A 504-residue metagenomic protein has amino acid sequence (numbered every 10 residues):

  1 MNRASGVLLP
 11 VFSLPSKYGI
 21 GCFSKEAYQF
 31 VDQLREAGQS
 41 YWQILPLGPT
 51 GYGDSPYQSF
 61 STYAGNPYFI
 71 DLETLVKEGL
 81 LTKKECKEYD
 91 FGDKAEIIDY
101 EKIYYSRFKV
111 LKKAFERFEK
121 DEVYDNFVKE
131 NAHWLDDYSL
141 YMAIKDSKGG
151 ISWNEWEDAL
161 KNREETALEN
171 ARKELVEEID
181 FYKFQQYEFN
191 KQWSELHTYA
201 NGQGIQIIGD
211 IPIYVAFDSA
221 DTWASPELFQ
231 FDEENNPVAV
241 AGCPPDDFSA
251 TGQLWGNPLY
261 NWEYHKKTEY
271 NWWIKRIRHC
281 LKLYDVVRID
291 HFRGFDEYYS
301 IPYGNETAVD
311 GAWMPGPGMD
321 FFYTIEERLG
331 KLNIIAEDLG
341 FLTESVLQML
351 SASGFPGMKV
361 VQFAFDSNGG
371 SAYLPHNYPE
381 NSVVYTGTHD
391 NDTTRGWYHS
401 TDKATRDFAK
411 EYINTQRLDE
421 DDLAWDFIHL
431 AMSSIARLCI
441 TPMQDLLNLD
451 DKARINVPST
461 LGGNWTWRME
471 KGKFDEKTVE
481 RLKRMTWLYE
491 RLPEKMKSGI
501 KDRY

Functional and structural regions predicted by a protein language model:
M1-F12, K25-Y28: N-terminal regions that are enriched for targeting/export leaders and immediately downstream pro/stem segments
P10, S16, D54-Q186, V215-I440 (+2 more regions): Alpha-amylase-like alpha-glycosidases and glucanotransferases acting on alpha-linked glucans and related
K25-D32, N126, K191-Y199, W273-K275 (+1 more regions): Short alpha-helical segments and helix-capping/turn motifs at coil-helix boundaries
K25-T50, L283-Y284: Catalytic domains of carbohydrate-active enzymes, especially glycoside hydrolases
R35, W193-Q203, E326, L350-S351: Surface-exposed amphipathic alpha-helices with a cationic face
L45, Q206-I208, P212, V286 (+1 more regions): Outer-envelope exported proteins of Gram-negative bacteria
Y182, Q186-V215: Conserved, well-ordered alpha-helix/loop/beta-strand core segments that scaffold catalytic motifs
N448-I500: Structured C-terminal cap/extension of enzyme domains
